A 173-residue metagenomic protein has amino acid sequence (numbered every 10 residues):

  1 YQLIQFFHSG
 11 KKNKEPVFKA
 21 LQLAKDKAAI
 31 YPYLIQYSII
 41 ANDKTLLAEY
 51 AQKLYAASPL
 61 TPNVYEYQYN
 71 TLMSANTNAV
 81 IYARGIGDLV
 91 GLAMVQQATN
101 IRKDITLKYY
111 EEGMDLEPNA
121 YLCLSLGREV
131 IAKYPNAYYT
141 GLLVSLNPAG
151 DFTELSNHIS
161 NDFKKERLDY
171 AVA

Functional and structural regions predicted by a protein language model:
Y1-N70, S74-T77, Q97-A173: ER/secretory pathway lumenal C-terminal domains and tails of membrane proteins involved in glycoprotein biogenesis
Y82-I86: Short His-Asn-centered micro-motif
L89-Q97: A short acidic (Asp/Glu
